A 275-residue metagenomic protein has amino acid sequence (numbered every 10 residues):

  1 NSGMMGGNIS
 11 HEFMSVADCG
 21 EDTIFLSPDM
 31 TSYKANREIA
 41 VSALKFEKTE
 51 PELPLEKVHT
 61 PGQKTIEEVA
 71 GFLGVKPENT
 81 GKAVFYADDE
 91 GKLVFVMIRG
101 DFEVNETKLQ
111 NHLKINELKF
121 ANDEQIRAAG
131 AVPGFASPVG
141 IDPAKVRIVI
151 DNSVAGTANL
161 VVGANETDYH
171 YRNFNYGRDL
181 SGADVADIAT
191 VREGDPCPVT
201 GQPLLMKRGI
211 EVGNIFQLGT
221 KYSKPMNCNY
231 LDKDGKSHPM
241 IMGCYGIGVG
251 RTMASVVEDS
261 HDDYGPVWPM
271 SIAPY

Functional and structural regions predicted by a protein language model:
N1-T252, D259, D263-M270: Extended, low-hydrophobicity, polar/charged segments
I272-Y275: Contiguous alpha-helical scaffold segments within structured protein domains that host functional hotspots
